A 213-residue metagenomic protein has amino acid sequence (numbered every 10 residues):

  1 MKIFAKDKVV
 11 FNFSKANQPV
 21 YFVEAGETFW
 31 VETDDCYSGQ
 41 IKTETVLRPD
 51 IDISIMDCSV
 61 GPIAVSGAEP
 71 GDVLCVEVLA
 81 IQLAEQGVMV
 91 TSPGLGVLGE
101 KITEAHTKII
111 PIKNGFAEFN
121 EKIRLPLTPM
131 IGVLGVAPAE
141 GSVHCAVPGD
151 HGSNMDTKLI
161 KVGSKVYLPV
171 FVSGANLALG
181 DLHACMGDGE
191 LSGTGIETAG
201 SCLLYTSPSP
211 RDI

Functional and structural regions predicted by a protein language model:
K2-L47, I51: N-terminal, Lys/Arg-enriched amphipathic/low-complexity engagement segments that precede the first folded domain
A5-S14, I53-S59, V143-H151: Short, structured beta-strand/loop micro-motifs enriched in basic residues and often containing a Trp
C36-V46, I81-V90, G174-A184: Short, Lys/Arg- and Gly-enriched loop/turn segments at beta-strand edges
A80-V162, Y167: Intrinsically disordered, low-complexity linker/loop segments enriched in Gly/Pro and charged/polar residues
G180-A184, G189-G195: Phosphate/adenylate-binding glycine loop and adjacent helical scaffold
Y205-I213: Single conserved hydrophobic/aromatic residue that forms the stacking wall/gate of nucleotide- or nucleobase-binding
